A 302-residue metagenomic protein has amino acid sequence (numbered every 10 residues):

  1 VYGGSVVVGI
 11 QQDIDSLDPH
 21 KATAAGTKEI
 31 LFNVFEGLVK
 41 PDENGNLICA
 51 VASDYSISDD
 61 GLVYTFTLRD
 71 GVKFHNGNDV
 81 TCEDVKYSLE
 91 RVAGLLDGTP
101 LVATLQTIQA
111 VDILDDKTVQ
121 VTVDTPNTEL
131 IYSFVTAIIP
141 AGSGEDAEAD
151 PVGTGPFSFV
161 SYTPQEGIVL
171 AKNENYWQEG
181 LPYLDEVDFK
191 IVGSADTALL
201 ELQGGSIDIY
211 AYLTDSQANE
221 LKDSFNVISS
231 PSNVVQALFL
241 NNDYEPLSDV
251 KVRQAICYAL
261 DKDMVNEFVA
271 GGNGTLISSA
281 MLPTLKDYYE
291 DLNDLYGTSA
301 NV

Functional and structural regions predicted by a protein language model:
G9-D59, E90, V152: N-terminal lobe/hinge region of extracytoplasmic solute-binding protein
S53-G98, Q120, P246-S248: Aromatic- and charge-enriched surface segment that lines or borders ligand/interaction sites
S56, T67, L101-S143, S161-T163: Surface-exposed binding/hinge segments that line and control ligand-binding clefts or catalytic entry sites
T81-S88, T118-Q120, G155-P156, L184-E186 (+2 more regions): Alpha-helical secondary-structure segments
Y132-E186, D196: Gly/Pro-rich hinge or "lid" segments in bacterial periplasmic/extracellular proteins
N175-N219: Ligand-site clamp/hinge motif
A218-S229: Ligand-binding "clamshell"
T275-V302: Structural transition elements
